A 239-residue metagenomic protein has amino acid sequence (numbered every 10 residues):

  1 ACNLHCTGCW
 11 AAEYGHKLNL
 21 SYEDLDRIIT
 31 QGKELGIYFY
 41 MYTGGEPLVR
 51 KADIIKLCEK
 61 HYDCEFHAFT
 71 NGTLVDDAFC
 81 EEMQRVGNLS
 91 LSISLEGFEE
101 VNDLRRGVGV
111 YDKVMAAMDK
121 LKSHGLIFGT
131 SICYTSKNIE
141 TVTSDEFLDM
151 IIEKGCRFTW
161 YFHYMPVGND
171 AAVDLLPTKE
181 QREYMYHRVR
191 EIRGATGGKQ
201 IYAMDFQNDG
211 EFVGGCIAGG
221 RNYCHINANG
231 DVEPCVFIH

Functional and structural regions predicted by a protein language model:
A1-G8, Y38-Y42, G230: N-terminal pre-triad scaffold of radical SAM enzymes
A1-Y22, V236: Canonical Radical SAM [4Fe-4S] cluster-binding loop centered on the CxxxCxxC motif and its immediate flanking residues
A12-H16, F98-V101, P166-N169: A short, flexible beta-alpha/helix-coil linker loop
L25-Y42, R50-F162: Radical SAM/AdoMet-radical enzyme domain recognition
D103-G215, G219, A228-E233, F237: Radical SAM enzyme [4Fe-4S]-AdoMet core and its adjacent flexible, acidic and glycine-rich loops/tails across
